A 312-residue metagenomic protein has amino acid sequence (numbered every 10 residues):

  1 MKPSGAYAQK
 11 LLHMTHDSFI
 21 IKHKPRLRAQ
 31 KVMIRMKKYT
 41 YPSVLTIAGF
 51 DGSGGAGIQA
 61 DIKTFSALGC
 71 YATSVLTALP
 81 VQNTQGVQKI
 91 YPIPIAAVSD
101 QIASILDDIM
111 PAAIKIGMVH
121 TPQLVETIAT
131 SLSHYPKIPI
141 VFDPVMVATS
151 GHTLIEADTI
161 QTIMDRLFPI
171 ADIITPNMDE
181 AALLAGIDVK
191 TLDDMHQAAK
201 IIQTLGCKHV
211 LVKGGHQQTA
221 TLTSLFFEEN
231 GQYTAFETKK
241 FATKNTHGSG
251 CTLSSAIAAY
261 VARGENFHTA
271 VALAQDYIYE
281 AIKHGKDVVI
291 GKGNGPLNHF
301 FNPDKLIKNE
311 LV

Functional and structural regions predicted by a protein language model:
P3, M14-T15: Intrinsic disorder/low-complexity segments
I20-K24, V32: Short, positively charged and aromatic/hydrophobic N-terminal segments
R35-T46, S66-T149, F300-P303, L311: Conserved N-terminal subdomain of the carbohydrate kinase-like
I47-S53, Y233-H247: Short pre-catalytic strand/loop immediately N-terminal to key active-site residues, enriched for Gly-Thr
Q59, A182-L183, T243-F267: Short, small-residue alpha-helix embedded
G69-T73, Y260-A274: Phosphate-handling active-site elements
P92, T269-V312: Charged C-terminal helix
A157-Y233: Conserved phosphate/ATP/ADP-binding segment of small-molecule kinases
